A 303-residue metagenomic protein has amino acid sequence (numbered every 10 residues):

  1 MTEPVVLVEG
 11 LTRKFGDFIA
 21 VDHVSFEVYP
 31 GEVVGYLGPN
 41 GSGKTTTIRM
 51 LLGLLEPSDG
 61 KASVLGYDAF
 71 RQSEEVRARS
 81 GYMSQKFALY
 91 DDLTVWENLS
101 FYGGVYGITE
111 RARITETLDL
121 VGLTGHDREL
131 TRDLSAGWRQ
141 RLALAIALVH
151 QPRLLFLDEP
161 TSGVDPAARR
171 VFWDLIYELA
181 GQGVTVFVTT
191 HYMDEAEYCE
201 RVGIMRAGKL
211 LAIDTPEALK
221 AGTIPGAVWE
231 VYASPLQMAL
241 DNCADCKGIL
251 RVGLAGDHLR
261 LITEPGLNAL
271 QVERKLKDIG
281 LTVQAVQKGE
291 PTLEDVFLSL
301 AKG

Functional and structural regions predicted by a protein language model:
S100, G104, T109-H126: Conserved ABC ATPase "signature" region
L144: Hydrophobic anchor residue at the start of the ABC signature
Q151: Conserved catalytic motifs of ABC-family nucleotide-binding domains
L155-E159: Catalytic Walker B motif of ABC-type/P-loop ATPase nucleotide-binding domains
D174-V188, M193-E264: ABC transporter nucleotide-binding domain
